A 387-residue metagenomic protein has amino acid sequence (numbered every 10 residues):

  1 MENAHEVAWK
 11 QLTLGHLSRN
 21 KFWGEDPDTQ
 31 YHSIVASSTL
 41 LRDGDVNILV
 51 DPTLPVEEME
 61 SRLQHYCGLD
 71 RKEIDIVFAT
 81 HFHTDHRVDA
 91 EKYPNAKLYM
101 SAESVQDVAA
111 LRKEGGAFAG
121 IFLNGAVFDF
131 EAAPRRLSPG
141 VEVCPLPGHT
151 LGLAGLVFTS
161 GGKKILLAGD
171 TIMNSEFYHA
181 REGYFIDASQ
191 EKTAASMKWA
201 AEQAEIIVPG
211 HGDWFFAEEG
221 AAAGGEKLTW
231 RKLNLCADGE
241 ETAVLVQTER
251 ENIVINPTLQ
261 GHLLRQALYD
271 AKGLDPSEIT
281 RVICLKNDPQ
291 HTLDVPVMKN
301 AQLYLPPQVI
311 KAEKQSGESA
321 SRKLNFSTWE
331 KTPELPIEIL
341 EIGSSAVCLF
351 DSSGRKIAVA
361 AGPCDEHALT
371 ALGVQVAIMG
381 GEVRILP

Functional and structural regions predicted by a protein language model:
M1-D45, E191, A195-I206, G212-E251 (+2 more regions): Zn-dependent metallo-beta-lactamase
A8-L14, H32, A36-R42, I48 (+3 more regions): Core dinuclear metal-dependent hydrolase active-site scaffold
S18-S38, R42-I76, Q247-R281, D365-A368: Pre-active-site segment of Zn-dependent metallo-hydrolases
I48-V50, F78, I165-L167, V208 (+3 more regions): Residue-level marker for buried hydrophobic side chains located in beta-strands that build the well-ordered beta-sheet
E58-M100, L263-Y304, A371-I378: Active-site metal-binding motif and surrounding structural segment of the metallo-beta-lactamase
V88-P94, V108-A109, G220-A221, T292-M298 (+3 more regions): Short loop/helix-cap segments at secondary-structure boundaries that form the rim of catalytic
M100-P145, A188-E205, V297, A301-S344 (+1 more regions): Metallo-beta-lactamase
P145, L151-G220, Q260, P336-P387: Metallo-beta-lactamase
